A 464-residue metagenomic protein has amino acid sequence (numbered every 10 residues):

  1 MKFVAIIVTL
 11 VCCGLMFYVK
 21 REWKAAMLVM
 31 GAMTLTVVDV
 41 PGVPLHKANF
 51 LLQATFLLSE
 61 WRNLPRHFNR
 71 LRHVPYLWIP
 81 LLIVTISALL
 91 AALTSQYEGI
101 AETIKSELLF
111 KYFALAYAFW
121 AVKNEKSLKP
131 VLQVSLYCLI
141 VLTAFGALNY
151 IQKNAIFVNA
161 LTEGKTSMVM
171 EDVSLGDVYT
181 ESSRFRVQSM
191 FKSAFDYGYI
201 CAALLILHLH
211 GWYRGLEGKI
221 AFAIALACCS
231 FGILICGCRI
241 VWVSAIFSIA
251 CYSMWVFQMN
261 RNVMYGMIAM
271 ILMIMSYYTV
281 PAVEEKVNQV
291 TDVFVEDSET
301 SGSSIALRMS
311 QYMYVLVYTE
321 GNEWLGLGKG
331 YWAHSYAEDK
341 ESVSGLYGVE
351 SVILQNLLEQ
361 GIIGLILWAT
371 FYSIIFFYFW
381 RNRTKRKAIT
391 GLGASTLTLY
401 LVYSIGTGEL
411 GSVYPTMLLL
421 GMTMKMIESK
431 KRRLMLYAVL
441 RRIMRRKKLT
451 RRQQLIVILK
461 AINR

Functional and structural regions predicted by a protein language model:
M1-L64, I86-A92, Y400-V402, L418: N-terminal signal-anchor transmembrane segment
V8-V19, L52-P65, A202-R214, A250 (+1 more regions): Hydrophobic, aromatic-rich transmembrane alpha-helices and their immediate juxtamembrane boundary segments
C12-F17, A54-N69, A91-I151, V402: Transmembrane alpha-helical segments and their membrane-water interfaces
C13-L15, P130-G237, V241-W255, T398: Alpha-helical transmembrane segments of multi-pass inner-membrane proteins
V38, K286, V295-Q360: Long extracytoplasmic/lumenal interhelical loops at the membrane interface of multi-pass membrane proteins
L57-S59, L204-I206, I246-I249, G266-I268 (+3 more regions): Transmembrane alpha-helices of multi-pass inner-membrane enzymes
A144, L148-N154, C236, S253-E299 (+1 more regions): A membrane-periplasm/extracellular boundary helix in multi-pass inner-membrane enzymes that assemble envelope glycans
W212, L216-A221, I246-M254, V263 (+1 more regions): Hydrophobic transmembrane alpha-helices and their immediate junctions
